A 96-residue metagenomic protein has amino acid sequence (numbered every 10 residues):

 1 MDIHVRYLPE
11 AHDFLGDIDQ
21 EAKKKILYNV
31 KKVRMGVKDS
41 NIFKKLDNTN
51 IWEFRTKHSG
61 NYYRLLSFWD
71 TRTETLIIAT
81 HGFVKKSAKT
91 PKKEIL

Functional and structural regions predicted by a protein language model:
M1-Y62, T71-I77, V84-L96: Basic, Lys/Arg-enriched alpha-helical interface segments
